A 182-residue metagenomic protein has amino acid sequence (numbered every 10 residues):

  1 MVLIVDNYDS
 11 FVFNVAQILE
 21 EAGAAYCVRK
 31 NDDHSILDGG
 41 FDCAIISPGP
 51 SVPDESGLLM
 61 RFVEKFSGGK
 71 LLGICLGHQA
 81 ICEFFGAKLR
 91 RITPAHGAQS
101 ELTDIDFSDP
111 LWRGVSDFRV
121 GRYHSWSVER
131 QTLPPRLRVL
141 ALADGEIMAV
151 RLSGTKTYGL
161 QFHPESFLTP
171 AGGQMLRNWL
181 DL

Functional and structural regions predicted by a protein language model:
M1-K65, I74-L76, P170-A171, R177-L182: N-terminal beta1-alpha1 cap of cysteine-dependent amidohydrolase-like domains
I4, G121-R122, Q161: Short beta-strand segments
E20, S35-G40, I81-F84, R130-P134 (+1 more regions): Short loop/helix-cap segments at secondary-structure boundaries that form the rim of catalytic
A25-V28, L89, V139: Generic structural signal for residues in well-ordered beta-strands
F41-D109, R119, L176: Cysteine-nucleophile active-site neighborhood
C75, H124, H163: Histidine-centered divalent metal-coordination motifs
D109-G154: Catalytic beta-strand/loop cores that center a nucleophilic Ser/Cys/Thr and support acyl-enzyme chemistry
R136-R151, K156-L182: C-terminal and late-domain segments of enzyme folds
